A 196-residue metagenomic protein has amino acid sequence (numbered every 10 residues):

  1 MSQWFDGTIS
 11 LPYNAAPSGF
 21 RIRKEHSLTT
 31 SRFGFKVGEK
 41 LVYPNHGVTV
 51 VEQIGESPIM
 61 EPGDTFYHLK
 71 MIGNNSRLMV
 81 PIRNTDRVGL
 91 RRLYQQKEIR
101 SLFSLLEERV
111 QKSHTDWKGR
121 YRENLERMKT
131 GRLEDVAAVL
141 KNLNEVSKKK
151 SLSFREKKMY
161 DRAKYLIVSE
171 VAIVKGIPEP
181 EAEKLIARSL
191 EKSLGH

Functional and structural regions predicted by a protein language model:
F5-K24: Short, positively charged and aromatic/hydrophobic N-terminal segments
I22-V88: A positional/architectural concept
V88-H196: Charge/polar-rich, low-complexity and marginally structured segments
